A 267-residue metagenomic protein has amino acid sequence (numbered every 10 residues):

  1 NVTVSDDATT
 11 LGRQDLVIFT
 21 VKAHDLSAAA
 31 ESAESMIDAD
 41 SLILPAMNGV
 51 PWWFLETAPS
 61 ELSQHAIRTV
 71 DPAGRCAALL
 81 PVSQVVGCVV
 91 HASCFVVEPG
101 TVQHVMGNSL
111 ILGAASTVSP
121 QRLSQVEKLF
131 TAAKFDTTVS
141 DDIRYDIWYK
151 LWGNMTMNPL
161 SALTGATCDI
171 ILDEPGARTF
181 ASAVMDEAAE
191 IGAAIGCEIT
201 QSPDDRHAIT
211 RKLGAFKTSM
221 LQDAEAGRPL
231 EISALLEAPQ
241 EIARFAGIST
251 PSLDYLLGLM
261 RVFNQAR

Functional and structural regions predicted by a protein language model:
N1-V97: Rossmann-like NAD(P)(H) cofactor-binding subdomain of soluble oxidoreductases
T3, M36, R75-K150, T156 (+1 more regions): Internal alpha-helical scaffold of NAD(P)-dependent oxidoreductase catalytic cores
A23-H24, T117, D142, P229: Short, surface-exposed acidic/glycine-rich loop or hinge patches that mediate macromolecular interfaces
H24, I67, D71, Q121 (+7 more regions): Conserved active-site and cofactor/substrate-binding residues in soluble primary-metabolism enzymes
P51-W53, F95, I147, I209 (+1 more regions): Generic structural signal for helix capping and beta-alpha/helix-loop junctions
I170, S182-R267: NAD(P)-dependent Rossmann-like dehydrogenase/reductase catalytic/cofactor-binding core
